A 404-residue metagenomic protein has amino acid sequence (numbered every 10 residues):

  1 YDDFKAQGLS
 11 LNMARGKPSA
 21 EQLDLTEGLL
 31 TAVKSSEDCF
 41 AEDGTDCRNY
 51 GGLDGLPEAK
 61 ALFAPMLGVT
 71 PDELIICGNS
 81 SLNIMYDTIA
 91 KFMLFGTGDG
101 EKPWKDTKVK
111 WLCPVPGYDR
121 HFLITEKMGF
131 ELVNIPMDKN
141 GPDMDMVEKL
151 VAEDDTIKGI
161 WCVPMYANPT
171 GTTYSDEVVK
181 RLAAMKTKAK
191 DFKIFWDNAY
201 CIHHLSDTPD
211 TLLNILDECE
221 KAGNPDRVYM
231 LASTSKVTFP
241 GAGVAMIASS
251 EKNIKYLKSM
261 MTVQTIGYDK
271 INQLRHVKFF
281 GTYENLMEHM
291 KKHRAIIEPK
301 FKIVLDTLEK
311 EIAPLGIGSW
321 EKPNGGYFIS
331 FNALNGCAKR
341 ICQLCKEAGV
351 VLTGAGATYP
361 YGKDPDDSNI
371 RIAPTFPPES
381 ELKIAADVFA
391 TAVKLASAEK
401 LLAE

Functional and structural regions predicted by a protein language model:
Y1-D54, E58-P65, E347-V350: N-terminal "arm"/small-domain region of PLP-dependent enzymes with the aminotransferase-like
T45-K190, C201-G223, A338, D387-E404: Conserved core of the PLP fold type I
N198: Walker B catalytic acidic pair
D217-E298, E311: Conserved core segment of the aminotransferase class I/II
K291-L305, I317-N332, K346: Conserved glycine-rich beta-strand-loop-beta hairpin in the small C-terminal domain of fold type I
S330-G336, L352-A392: Conserved PLP-binding active-site segment of the aspartate aminotransferase-like
I341-E347, A385-A390: Short amphipathic alpha-helices in soluble, non-transmembrane regions that often serve as interface/regulatory elements
